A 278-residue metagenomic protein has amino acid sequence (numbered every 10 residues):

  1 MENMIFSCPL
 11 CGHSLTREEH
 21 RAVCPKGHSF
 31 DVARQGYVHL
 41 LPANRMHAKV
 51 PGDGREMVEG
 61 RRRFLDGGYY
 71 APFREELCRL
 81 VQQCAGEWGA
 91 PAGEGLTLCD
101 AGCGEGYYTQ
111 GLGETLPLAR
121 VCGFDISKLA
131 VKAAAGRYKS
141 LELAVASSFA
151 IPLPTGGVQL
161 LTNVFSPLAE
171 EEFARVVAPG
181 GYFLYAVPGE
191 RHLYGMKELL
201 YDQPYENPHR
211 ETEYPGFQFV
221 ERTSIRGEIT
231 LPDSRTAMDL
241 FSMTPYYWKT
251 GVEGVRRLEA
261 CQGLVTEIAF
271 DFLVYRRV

Functional and structural regions predicted by a protein language model:
M1-V50: N-terminal auxiliary segments of SAM/dcSAM-dependent transferases
N3, I225-V278: Conserved Class I S-adenosyl-L-methionine
H47, G52-E76, L80: Class I SAM-dependent methyltransferase Rossmann-like catalytic core, especially the SAM/SAH-binding loop
T97-A150: Class I SAM-dependent methyltransferase SAM/SAH-binding core
F149-L160: A short acidic, Gly/Pro-enriched loop at the edge of an enzyme's catalytic core that lines a small-molecule cofactor
V158-E172, V187-G189: A short SAM/SAH-binding and catalytic strip from SAM-dependent methyltransferases
E170-Y182: A short glycine-rich, Lys/Arg-flanked "PGG" loop and its adjoining helix->strand segment in the class I
G180-E190: Conserved beta-strand signature within the Rossmann-like core of class I S-adenosyl-L-methionine
